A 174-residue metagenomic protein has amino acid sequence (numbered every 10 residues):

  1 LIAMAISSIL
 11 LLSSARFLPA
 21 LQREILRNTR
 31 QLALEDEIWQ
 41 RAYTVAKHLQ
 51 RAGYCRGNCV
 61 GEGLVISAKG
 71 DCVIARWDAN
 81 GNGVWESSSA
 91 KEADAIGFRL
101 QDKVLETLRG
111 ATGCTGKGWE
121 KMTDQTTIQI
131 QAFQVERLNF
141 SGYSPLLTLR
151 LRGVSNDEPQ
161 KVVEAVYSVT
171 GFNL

Functional and structural regions predicted by a protein language model:
L1-Q50: Aliphatic-rich helix starts adjacent to a transmembrane/signal segment
S14, G57, L147: Contiguous, function-dense segments enriched for cysteine-driven chemistry and partner/ligand-binding capacity
D36-E37, A90, K161: Generic detector of ordered secondary-structure context
Q50, N80, K103, V154 (+1 more regions): Residue-level marker of positions within ordered structural domains that often coincide with functionally constrained
C59-S141: Type IV pilin-like appendage domain
W119-L174: Short linear sequence signals and composition-biased patches located at protein termini or domain-edge surfaces
